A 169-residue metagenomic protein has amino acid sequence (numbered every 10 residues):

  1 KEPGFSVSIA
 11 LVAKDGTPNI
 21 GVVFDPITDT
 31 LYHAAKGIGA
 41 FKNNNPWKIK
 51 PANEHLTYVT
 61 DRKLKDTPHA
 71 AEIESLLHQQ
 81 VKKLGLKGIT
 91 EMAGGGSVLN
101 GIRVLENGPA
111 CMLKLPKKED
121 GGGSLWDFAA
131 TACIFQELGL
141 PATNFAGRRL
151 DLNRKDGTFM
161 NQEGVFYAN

Functional and structural regions predicted by a protein language model:
K1-F41: DPxDG-like acidic metal-binding loop motif
G21, A34, I49-K50, L152: Short capping micro-motif at the N-terminus of alpha-helices
Y32, N44, P68-A70: Short acidic, gly/pro-rich beta-turn/loop elements at beta-sheet edges and active-site/ligand-binding grooves
G37-I38, P46, L64: Short, flexible active-site-adjacent loop segments at beta-strand->alpha-helix junctions, enriched in small/polar
A40-N43, T60: Short hydrophobic/aromatic-rich beta-strand segments that constitute the beta-sheet cores of beta-sandwich/beta-barrel
N43-N44, G147: Residue-level detection of beta-strand-connecting loop/turn positions
K50-N169: An extended, acidic
